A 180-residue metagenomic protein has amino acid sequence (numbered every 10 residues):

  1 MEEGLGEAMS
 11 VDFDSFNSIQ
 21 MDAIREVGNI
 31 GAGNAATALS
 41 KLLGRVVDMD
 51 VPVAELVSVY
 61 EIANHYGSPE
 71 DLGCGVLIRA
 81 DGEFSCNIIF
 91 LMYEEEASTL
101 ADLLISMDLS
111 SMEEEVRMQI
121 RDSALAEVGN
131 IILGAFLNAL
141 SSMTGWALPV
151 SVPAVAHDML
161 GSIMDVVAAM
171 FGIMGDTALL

Functional and structural regions predicted by a protein language model:
E2-L180: Composition-driven recognition of glycine/serine/threonine/acidic- and proline-rich low-complexity segments and repeats
